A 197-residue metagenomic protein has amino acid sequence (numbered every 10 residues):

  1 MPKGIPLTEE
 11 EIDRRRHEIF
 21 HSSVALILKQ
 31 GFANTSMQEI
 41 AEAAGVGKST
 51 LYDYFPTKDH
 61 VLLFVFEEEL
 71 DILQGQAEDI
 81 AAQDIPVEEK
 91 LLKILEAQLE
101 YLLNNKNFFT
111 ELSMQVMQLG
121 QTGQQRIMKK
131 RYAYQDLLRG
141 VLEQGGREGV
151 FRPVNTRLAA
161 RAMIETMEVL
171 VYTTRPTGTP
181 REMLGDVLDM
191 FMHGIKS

Functional and structural regions predicted by a protein language model:
M1-K3, E100, D136, G140-E148 (+2 more regions): C-terminal peripheral helix-coil segments that are non-catalytic and often amphipathic
M1-Q30, T35-A43, H60: Basic, helix-initiating cap at the start of DNA-binding domains
T8, I27, F32, S36-M37 (+6 more regions): Amphipathic alpha-helical segments enriched in hydrophobic/aromatic and basic residues that form the DNA-contacting
I12, R16, F20, L62 (+5 more regions): Amphipathic, non-transmembrane alpha-helical scaffold segments
G45-F55: Short hydrophobic/aromatic patch on the recognition helix
F64, E78-N104, A159-M163, L184: Hydrophobic alpha-helical connector segments
D71-E78, T122-E148, R157-R161, Y172: Amphipathic alpha-helical packing segments from all-alpha helical-bundle domains
L102-T122: Amphipathic alpha-helical segments used for helix-helix packing
